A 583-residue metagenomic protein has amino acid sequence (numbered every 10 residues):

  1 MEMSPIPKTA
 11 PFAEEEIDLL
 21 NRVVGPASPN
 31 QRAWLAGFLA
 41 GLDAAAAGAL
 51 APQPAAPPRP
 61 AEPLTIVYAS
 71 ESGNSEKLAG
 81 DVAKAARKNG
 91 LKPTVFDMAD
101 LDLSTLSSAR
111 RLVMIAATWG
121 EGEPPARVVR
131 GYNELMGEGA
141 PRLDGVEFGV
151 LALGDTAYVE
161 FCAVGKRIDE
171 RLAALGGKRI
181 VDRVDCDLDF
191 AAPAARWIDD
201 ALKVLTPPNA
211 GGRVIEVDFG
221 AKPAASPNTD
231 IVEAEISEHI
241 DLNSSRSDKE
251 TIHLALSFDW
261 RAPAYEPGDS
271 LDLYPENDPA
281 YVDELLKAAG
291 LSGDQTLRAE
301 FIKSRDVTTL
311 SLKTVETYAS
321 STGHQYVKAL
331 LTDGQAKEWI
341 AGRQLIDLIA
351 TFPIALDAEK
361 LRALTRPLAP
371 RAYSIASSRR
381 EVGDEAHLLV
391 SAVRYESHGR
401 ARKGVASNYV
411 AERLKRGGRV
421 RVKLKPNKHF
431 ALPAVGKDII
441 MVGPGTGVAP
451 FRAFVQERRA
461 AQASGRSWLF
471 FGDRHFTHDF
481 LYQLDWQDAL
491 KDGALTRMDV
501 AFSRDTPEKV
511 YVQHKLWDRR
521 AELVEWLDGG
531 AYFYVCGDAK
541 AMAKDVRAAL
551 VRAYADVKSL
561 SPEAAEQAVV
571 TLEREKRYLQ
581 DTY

Functional and structural regions predicted by a protein language model:
M1-Y583: FNR-like FAD-binding dehydrogenase module
